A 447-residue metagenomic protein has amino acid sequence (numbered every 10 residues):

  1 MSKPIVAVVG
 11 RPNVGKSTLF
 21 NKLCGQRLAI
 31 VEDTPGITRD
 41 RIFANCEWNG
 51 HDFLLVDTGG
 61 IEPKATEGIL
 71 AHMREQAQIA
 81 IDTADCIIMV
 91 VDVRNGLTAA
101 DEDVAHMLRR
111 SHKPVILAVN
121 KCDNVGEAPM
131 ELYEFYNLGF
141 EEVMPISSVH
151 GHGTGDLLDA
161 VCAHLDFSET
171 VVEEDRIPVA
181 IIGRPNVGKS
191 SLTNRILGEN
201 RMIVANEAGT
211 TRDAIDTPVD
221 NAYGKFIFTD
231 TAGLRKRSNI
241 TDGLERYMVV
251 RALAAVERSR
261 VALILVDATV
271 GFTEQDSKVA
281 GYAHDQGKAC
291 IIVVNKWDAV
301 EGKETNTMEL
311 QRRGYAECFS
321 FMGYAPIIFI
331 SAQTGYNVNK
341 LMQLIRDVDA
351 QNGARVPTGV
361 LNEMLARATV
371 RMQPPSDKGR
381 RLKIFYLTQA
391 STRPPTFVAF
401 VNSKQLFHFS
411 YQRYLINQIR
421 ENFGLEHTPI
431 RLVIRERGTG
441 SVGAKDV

Functional and structural regions predicted by a protein language model:
M1-G25, I30, L97-E102, R109-H112 (+5 more regions): C-terminal-of-GTPase-core extension/linker across diverse P-loop GTPases
D33-G68, R74-C86, G209-S238, E257-V261: Switch I (G2) and immediately adjacent beta-strands of P-loop GTPase domains
N49, V56, G60-I81, C86-D101 (+4 more regions): Hydrophobic alpha-helical bundles that form the membrane domains of multi-pass transporters
D92, L117-D123: Accessory, often N-terminal, substrate/partner-engagement and coupling regions that sit outside the core NTP/cofactor
